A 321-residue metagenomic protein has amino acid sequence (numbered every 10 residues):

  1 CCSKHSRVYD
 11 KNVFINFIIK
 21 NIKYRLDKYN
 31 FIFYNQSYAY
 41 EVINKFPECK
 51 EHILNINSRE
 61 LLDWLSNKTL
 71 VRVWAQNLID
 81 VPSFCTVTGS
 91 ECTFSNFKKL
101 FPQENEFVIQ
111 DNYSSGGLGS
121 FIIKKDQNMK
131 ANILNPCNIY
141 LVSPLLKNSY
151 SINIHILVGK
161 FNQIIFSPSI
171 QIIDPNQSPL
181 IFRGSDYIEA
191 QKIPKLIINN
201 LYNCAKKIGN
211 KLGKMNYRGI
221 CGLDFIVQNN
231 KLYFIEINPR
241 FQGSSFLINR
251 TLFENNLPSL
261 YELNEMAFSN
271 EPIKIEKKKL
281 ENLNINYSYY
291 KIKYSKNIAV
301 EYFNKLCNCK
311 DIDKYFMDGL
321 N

Functional and structural regions predicted by a protein language model:
C2-L100, S115: Conserved N-proximal alpha/beta basic substrate-recognition cap immediately N-terminal to, or forming the N-lobe
F84, E106-K130, Y150-N153, P175-I193: Glycine-rich phosphate-binding loop of ATP-grasp-fold ATP-dependent ligases
Y113-S114, L146-S149, M215-G219: A short catalytic or substrate-binding loop motif that flags glycine-/basic-rich loops and adjacent residues that bind
I123-S178, V227-Y233, S295-N297, N304: Phosphate-binding site of ATP-dependent enzymes
K147-S149, I154-N210, N238-E265: ATP-dependent carboxylate/phosphate-activation module, predominantly the ATP-grasp catalytic core and closely related
R183-N229, F268-K291: A long amphipathic alpha-helix within ATP-dependent nucleotide-binding catalytic cores
K214-C221, F225-L252: Contiguous mid-protein beta-loop-alpha structural module that forms a pocket-lining wall or clamp of enzyme active
L263-N321: Peripheral (often C-terminal) accessory segments that flank ATP-dependent C-N-forming ligase machineries
